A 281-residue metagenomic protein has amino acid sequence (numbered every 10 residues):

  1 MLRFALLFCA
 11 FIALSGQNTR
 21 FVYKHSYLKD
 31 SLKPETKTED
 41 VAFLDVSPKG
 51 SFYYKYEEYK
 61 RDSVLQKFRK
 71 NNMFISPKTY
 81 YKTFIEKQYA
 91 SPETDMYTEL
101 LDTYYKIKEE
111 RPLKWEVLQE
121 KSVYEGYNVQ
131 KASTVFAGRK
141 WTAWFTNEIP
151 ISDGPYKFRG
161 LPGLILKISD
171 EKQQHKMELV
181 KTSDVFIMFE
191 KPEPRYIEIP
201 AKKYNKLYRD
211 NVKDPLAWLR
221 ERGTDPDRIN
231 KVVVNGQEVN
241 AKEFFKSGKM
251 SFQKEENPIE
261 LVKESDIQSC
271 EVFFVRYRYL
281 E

Functional and structural regions predicted by a protein language model:
M1-F21, E281: Bacterial Sec-dependent N-terminal signal peptides
Q17-K121, N128, T142, Q173-E281: Extracellular or lumenal secretory-pathway regions
E120-Y124, N128-S183: Glycine- and acidic-residue-rich phosphate-binding/metal-coordinating active-site segment common to enzymes that handle
